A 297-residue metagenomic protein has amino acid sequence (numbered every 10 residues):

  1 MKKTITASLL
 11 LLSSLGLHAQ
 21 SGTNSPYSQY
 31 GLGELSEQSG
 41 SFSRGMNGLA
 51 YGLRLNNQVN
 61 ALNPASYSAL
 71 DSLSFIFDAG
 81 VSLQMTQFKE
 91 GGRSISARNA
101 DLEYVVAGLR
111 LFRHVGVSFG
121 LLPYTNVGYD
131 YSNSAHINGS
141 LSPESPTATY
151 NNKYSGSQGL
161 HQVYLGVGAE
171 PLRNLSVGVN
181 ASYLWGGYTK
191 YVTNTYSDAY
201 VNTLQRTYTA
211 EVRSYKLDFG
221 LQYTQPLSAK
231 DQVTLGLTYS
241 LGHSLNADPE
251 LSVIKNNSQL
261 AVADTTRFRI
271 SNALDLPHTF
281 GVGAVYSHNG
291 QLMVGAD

Functional and structural regions predicted by a protein language model:
M1-N24: Bacterial Sec-dependent N-terminal signal peptides
A7, N57, I270-S271: Residue-level detector of alpha-helical transmembrane segments in integral membrane proteins
L11-L12, R54, S72, T189: Hydrophobic alpha-helical membrane-insertion segments
S13-S14, S74, L184: Single-residue recognition of alpha-helix boundary sites
H18-T125: N-terminal, post-signal peptide beta-strand-biased segments of exported outer-membrane/organellar beta-barrel and other
Q20-R44, R110-D297: Outer-membrane beta-barrel porins/channels
